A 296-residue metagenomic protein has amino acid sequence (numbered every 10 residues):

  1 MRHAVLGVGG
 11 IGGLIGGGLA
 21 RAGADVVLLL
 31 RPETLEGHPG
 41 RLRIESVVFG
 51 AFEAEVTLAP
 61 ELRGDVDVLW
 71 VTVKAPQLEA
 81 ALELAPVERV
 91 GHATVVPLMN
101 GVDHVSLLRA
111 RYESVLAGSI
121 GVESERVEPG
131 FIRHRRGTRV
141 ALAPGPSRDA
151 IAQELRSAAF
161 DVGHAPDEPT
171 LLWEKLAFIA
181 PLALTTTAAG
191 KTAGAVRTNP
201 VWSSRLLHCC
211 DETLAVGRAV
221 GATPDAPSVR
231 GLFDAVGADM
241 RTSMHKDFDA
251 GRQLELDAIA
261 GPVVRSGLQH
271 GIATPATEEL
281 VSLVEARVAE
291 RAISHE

Functional and structural regions predicted by a protein language model:
M1-A51: NAD(P)+-binding Rossmann beta1-loop-alpha1 motif at the extreme N-terminus of oxidoreductases
V5-L6, V71, L142: Hydrophobic Val/Ile/Leu positions in short beta-strands of Rossmann-like dinucleotide-binding domains
L19, L108, I179: Aromatic pocket-lining residues of Rossmann-like dinucleotide-binding sites
A24-V26, D67-L69, G91-V95, T138-R139 (+1 more regions): Short active-site oxyanion
E33, V48-F131: Rossmann-like NAD(P)(H) cofactor-binding subdomain of soluble oxidoreductases
L98-K175: Rossmann-fold dinucleotide-binding core
P169-L214, G237: Active-site-proximal catalytic alpha-helix in oxidoreductases
L207-E296: NAD(P)-dependent Rossmann-like dehydrogenase/reductase catalytic/cofactor-binding core
